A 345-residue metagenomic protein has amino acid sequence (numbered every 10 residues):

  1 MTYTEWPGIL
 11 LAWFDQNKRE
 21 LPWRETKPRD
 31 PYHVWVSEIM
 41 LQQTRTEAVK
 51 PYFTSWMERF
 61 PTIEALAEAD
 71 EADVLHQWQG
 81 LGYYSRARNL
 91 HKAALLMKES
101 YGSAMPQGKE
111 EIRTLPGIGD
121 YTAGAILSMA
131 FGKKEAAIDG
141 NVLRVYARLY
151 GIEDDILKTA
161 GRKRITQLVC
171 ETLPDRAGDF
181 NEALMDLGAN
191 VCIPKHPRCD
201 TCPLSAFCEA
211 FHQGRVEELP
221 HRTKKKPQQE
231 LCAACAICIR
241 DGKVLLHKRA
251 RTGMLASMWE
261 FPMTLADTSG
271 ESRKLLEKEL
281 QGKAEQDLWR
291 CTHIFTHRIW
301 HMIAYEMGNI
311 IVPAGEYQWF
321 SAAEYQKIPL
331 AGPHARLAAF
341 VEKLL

Functional and structural regions predicted by a protein language model:
M1-E20, E25, A189-L345: Intrinsically disordered, low-complexity, charged terminal extensions of DNA damage-control enzymes
T2-D200, L204-Q213, E217: Catalytic cores of DNA base-excision repair glycosylases
